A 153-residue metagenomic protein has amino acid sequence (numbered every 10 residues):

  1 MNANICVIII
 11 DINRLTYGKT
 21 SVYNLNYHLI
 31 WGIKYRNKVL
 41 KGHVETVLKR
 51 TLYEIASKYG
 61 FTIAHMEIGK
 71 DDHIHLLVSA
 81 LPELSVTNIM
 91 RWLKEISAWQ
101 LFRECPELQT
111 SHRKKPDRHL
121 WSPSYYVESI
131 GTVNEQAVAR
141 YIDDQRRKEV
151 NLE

Functional and structural regions predicted by a protein language model:
M1-E153: Basic nucleic-acid-binding interfaces
